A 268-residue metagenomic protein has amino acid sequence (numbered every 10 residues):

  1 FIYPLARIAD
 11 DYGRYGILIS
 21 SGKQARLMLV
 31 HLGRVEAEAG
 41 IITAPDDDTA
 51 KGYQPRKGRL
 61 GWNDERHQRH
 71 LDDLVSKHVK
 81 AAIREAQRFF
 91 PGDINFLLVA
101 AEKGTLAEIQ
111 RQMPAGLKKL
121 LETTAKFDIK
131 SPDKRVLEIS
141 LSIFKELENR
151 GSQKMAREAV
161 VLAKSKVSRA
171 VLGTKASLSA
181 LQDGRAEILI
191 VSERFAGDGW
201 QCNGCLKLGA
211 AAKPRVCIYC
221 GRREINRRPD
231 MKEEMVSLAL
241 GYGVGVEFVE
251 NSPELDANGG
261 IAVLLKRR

Functional and structural regions predicted by a protein language model:
F1-R268: Terminal alpha-helical anchor/extension segments at protein ends
